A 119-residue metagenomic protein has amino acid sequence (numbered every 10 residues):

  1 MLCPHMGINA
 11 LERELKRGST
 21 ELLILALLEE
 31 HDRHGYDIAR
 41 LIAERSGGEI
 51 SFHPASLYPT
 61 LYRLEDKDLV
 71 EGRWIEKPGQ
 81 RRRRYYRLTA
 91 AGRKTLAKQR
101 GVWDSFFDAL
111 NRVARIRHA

Functional and structural regions predicted by a protein language model:
M1-R13: Short, intrinsically disordered or compositionally biased N-terminal tails of bacterial proteins
L2-H5, R93-A119: Amphipathic alpha-helical dimerization/coiled-coil segments that flank or bridge DNA-binding/regulatory modules
E12-E14, L61, R117-A119: Short, contiguous hydrophobic alpha-helices characteristic of membrane insertion segments
E12-S56: N-terminal helix-turn-helix DNA-binding core of bacterial DNA-binding proteins
A26, R40, Y62, A97 (+1 more regions): A cross-family signal for key residues in well-ordered alpha-helices that form functional helical elements
E30, E44, G48, R63-D66 (+2 more regions): Conserved amphipathic alpha-helical interaction elements at protein-protein interfaces in regulatory, energy-coupling
S46-R82: Canonical helix-turn-helix DNA-binding module
P78-R100: Basic, amphipathic "hinge/linker" alpha-helix immediately C-terminal to the N-terminal HTH DNA-binding motif
